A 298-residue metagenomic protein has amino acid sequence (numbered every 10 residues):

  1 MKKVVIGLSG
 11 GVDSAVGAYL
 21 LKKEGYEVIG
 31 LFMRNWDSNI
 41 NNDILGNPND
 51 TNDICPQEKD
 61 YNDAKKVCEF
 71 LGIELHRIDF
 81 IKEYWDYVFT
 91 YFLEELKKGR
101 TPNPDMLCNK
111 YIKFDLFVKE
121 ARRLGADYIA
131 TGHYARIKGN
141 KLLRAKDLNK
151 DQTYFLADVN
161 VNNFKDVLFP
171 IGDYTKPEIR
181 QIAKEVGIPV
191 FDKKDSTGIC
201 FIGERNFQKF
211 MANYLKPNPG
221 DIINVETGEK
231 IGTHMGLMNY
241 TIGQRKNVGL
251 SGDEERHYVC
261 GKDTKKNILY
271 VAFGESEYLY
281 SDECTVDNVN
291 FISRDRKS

Functional and structural regions predicted by a protein language model:
M1-A157, L168, P177-E178, V259: ATP-dependent adenylation/nucleotidyltransferase module used to activate substrates
A130-I137, L142-K297: AMP-forming adenylation/ATP pyrophosphatase catalytic core
